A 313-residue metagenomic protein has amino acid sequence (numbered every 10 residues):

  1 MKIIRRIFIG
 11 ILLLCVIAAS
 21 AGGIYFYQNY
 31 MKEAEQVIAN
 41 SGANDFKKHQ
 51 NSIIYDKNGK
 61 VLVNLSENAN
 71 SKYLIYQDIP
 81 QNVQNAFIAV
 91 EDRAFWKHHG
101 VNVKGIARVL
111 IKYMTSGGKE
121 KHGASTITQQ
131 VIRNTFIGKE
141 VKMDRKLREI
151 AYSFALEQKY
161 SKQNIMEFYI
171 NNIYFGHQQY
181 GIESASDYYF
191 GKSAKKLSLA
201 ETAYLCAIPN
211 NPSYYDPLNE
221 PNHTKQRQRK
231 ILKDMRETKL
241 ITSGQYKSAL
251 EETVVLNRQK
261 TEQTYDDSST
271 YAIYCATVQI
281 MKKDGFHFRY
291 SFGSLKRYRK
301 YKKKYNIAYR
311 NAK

Functional and structural regions predicted by a protein language model:
K2-K313: Juxtamembrane regions of bacterial inner-membrane/periplasmic proteins, predominantly the peptidoglycan biogenesis
